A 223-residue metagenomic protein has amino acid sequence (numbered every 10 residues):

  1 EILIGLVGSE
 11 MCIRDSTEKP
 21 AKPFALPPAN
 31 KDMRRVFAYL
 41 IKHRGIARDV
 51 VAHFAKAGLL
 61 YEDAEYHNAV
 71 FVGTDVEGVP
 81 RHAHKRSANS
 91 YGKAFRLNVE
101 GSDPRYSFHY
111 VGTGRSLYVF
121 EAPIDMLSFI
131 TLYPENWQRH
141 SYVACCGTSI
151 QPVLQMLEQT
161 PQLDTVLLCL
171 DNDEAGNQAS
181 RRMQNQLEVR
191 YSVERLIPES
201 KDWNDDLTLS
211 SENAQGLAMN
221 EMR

Functional and structural regions predicted by a protein language model:
E1-G8, C12-I13: Single conserved hydrophobic/aromatic residue that forms the stacking wall/gate of nucleotide- or nucleobase-binding
L3, D32-V36, A179: Hydrophobic (often cysteine-bearing) scaffold residues that line and stabilize catalytic clefts of nucleotide/cofactor
G5, A38-K42, S128-T131: Residue-level signal for well-ordered alpha-helical scaffold segments within enzymatic catalytic domains
G8, E121, D125, D171 (+1 more regions): Acidic active-site catalytic centers that drive phospho-/nucleotidyl reactions and related ester hydrolyses
E10, R14-N30, Y142-T148, Q155-L157: An exposure/low-complexity boundary signal
R14-D103, F108: Basic, glycine-enriched DNA-binding surface that flanks or lies within the catalytic cores of DNA
A64-Q159: Phosphate-handling DNA/RNA-contact segment within nucleic-acid enzymes
R115, T131-R223: TOPRIM fold recognition
